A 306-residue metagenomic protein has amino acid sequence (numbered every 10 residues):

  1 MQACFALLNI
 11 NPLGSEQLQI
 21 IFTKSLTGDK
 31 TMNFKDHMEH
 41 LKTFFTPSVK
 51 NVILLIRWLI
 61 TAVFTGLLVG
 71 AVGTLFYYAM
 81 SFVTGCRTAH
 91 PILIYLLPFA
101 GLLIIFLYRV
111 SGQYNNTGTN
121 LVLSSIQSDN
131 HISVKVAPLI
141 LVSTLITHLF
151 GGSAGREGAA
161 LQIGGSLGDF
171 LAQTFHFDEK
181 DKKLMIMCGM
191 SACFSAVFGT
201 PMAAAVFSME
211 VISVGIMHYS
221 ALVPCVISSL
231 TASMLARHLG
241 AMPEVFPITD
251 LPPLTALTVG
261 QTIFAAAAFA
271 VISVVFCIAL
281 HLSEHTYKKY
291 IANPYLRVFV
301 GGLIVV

Functional and structural regions predicted by a protein language model:
Q2, Q17-Q19: Low-complexity, intrinsically disordered or signal/transmembrane-proximal segments
C4, G14, S25-V306: Alpha-helical transmembrane segments and immediately membrane-proximal extracytoplasmic
L8-N11: N-terminal polybasic/positive-inside topogenic patches
